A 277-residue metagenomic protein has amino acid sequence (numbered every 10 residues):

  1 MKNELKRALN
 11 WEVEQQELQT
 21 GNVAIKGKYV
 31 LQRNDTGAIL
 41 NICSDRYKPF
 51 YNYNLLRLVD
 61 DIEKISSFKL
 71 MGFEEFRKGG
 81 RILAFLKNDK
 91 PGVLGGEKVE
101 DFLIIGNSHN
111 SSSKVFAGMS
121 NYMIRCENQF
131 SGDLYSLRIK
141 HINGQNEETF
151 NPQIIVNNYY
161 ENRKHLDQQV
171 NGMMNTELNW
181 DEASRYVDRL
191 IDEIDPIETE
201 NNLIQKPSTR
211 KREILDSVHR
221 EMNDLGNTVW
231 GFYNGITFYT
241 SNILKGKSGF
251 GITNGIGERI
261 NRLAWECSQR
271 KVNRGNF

Functional and structural regions predicted by a protein language model:
M1-L18, P91-F277: Intrinsically disordered, low-complexity regions enriched in serine/threonine
M1-L58: Feature for intrinsically disordered/low-complexity regulatory segments and propeptides
L31, A84-D89, G118-N121: Short beta-strand element of the conserved SAM-dependent methyltransferase core
F50-L58, R77, R81-L83, E100: Short, well-structured alpha-helical interface segments that form or flank functional binding sites
K64-G95, D195, W265-S268: Ser/Thr-rich, low-complexity intrinsically disordered terminal regions
